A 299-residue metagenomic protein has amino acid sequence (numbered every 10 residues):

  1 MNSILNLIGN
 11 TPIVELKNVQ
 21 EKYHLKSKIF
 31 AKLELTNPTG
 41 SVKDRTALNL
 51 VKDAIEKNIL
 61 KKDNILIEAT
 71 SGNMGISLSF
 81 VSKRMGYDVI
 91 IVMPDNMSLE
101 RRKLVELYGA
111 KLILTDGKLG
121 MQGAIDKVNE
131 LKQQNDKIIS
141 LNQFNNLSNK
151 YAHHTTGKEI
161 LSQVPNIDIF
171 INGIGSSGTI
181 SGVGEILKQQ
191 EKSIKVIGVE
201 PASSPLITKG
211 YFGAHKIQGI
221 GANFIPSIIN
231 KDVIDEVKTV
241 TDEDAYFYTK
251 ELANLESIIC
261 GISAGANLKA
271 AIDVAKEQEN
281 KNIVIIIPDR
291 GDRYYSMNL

Functional and structural regions predicted by a protein language model:
M1-L299: PLP-dependent amino-acid enzyme catalytic core
